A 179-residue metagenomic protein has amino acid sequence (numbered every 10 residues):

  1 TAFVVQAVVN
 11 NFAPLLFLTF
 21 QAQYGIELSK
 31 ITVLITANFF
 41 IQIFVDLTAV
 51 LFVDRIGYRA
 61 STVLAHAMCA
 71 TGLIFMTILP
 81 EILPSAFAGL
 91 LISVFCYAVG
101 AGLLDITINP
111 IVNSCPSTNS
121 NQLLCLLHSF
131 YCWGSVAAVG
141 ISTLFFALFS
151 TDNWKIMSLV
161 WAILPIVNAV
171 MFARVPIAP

Functional and structural regions predicted by a protein language model:
T1-L28, D105, N109: Extracytoplasmic
V4, A86-L103: Hydrophobic core of transmembrane alpha-helices in multi-pass small-molecule transporters, especially MFS/SLC-type
V33-L51: Central cavity-lining transmembrane alpha-helices of secondary-active solute carriers, predominantly the Major
V45-Y58, F146: Helix-to-loop junctions at the C-terminal end of transmembrane segments in multipass secondary transporters
R59-T62, L90: Primarily marks hydrophobic transmembrane alpha-helices of the MFS/SLC 12-helix fold
A67-P84: C-terminal ends and interior cores of transmembrane alpha-helices in multi-pass membrane transporters/permeases
G102-S117: Intracellular juxtamembrane helix-capping segments at the cytosolic ends of symmetry-related transmembrane helices
L126-A178: Helix-loop-helix hairpin linking two adjacent transmembrane segments in secondary transporters
